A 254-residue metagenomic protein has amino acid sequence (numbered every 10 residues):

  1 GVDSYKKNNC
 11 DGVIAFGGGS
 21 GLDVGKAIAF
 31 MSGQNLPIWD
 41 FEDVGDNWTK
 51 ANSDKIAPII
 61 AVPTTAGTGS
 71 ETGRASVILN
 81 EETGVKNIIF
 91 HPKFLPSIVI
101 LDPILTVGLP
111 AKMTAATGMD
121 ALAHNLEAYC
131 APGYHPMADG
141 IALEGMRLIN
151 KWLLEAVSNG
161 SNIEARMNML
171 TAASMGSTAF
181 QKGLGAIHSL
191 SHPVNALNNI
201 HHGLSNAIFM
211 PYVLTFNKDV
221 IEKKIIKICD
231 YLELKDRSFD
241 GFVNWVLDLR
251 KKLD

Functional and structural regions predicted by a protein language model:
G1-Y5, I149, F242, V246: Generic hydrophobic alpha-helical segments
V2-D3, K7-L101: Glycine/threonine-rich beta-strand-loop-alpha-helix active-site module that forms ligand/phosphate-binding
V24-A29, N125-L126, M146-W152, A172-G176 (+3 more regions): Buried hydrophobic packing segments
Q34-D43, N199-H201, D219-E222: Phosphate-handling active-site elements
G67, M175-N206: Glycine-rich phosphate/pyrophosphate-binding beta-alpha loops
R74-K182: Carboxylate- and glycine-rich phosphate/diphosphate-binding segment that chelates Mg2+/Mn2+
P211-D254: Mobile late-domain/C-terminal helix-loop "cap" segments that border catalytic sites or the cytosolic face
